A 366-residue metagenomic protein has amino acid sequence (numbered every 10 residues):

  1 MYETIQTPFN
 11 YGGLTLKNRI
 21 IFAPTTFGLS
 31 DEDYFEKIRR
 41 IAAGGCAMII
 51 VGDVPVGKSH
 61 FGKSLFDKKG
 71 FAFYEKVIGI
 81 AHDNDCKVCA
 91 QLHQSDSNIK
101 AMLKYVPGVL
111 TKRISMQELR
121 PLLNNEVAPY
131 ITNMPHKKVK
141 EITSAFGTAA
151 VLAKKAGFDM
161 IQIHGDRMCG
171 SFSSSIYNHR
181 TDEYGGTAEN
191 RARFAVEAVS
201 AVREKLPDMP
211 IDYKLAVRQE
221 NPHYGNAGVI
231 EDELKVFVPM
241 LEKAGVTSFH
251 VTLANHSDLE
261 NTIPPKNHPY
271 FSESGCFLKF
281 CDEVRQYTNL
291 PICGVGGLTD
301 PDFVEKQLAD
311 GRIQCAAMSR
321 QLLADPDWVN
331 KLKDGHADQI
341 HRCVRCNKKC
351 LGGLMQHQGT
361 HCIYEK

Functional and structural regions predicted by a protein language model:
M1-K366: Flavin-dependent oxidoreductase catalytic cores
